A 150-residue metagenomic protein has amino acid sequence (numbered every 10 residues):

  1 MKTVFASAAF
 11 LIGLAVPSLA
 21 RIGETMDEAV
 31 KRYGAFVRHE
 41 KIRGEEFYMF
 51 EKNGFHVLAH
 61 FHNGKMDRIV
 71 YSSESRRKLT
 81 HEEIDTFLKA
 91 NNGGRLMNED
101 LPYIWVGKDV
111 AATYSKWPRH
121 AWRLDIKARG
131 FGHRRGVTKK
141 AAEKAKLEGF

Functional and structural regions predicted by a protein language model:
M1-A8: Bacterial N-terminal signal peptides that target proteins for export
F5, A15-S18, A128: Generic low-complexity, intrinsically disordered sequence content enriched in small uncharged/hydrophobic residues
L11-A90, A145-F150: Short helix/turn-capping signatures at newly exposed starts of structured segments
S75-F150: Non-cytosolic coordination micro-motifs
